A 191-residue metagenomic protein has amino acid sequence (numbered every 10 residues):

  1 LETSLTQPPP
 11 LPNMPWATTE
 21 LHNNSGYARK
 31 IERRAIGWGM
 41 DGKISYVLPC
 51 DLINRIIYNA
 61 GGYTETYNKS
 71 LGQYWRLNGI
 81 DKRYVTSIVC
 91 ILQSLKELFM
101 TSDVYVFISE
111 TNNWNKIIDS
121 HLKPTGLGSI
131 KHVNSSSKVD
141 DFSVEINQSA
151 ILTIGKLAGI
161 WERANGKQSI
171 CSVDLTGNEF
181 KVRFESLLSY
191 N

Functional and structural regions predicted by a protein language model:
L1-S143, L175, K181, L187-N191: N-terminal accessory segment detector
I118-T125, L157-N165: Hydrophobic, Leu/Ile/Phe/Ala-enriched alpha-helical segments that form helix-helix packing faces
K138-S149, R163-D174, E179: A cross-kingdom feature marking solvent-exposed beta-strand/loop segments within repeated, beta-rich binding/scaffold
Q148-A164, E179-N191: C-terminal functional regions that serve as terminal interaction/effector modules
